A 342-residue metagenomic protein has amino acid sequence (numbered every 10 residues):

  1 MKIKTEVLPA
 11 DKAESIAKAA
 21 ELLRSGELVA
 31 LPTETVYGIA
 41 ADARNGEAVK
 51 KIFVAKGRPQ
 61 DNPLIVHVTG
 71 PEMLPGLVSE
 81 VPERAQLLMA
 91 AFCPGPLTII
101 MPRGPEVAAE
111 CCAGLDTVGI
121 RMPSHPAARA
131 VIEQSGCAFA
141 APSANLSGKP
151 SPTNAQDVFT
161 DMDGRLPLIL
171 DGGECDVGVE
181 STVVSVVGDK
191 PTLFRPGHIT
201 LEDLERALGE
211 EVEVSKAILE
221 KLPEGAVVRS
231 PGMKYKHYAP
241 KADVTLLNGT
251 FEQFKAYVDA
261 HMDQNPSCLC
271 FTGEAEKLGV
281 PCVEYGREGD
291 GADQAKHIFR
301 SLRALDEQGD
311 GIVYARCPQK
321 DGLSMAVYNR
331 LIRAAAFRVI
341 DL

Functional and structural regions predicted by a protein language model:
M1-L342: Active-site-adjacent structural elements in enzyme catalytic cores
